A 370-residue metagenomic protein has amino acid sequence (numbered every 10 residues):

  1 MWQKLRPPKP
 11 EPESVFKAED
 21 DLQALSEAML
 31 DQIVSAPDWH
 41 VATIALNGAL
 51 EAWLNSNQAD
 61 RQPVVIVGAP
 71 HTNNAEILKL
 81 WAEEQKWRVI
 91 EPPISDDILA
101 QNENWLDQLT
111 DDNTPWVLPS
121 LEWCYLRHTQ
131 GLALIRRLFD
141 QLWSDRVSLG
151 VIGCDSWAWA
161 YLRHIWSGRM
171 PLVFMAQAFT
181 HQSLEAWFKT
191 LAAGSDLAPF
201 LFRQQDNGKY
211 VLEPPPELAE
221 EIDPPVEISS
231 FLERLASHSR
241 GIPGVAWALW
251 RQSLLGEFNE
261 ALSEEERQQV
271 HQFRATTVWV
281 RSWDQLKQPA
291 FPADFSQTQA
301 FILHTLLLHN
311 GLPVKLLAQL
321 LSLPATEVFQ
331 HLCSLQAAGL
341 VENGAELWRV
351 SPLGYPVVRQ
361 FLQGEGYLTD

Functional and structural regions predicted by a protein language model:
M1-D60, Q363, L368-T369: A short, basic N-terminal segment
I90-I135, I152-C154: Conserved P-loop NTPase "ATPase switch" module shared by AAA+ and STAND
E122-W166, V173-L184: Sensor-1/coupling segment of RecA-like P-loop NTPase cores
F174-I228, S237-H238: Conserved small helical "lid"/interfacial subdomain of P-loop NTPases
P224-R251: The conserved phosphate-sensing helix
P243, A248-E327: Winged-helix-like regulatory helical subdomains adjacent to P-loop NTPase cores
S322-A338, N343, L353: Short amphipathic alpha-helical interaction segments
G339-D370: Terminal-proximal interaction/regulatory segments of ATP-powered molecular machines
